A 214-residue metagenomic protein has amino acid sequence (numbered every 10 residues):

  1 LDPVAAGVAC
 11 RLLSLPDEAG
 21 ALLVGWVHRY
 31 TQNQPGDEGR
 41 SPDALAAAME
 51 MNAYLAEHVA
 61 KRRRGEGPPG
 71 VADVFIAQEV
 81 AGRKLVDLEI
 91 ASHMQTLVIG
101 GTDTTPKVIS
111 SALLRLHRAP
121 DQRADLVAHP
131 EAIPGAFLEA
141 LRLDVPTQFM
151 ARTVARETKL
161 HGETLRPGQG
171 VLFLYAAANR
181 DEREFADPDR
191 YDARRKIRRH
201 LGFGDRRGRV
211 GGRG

Functional and structural regions predicted by a protein language model:
L1-G214: Cytochrome P450
